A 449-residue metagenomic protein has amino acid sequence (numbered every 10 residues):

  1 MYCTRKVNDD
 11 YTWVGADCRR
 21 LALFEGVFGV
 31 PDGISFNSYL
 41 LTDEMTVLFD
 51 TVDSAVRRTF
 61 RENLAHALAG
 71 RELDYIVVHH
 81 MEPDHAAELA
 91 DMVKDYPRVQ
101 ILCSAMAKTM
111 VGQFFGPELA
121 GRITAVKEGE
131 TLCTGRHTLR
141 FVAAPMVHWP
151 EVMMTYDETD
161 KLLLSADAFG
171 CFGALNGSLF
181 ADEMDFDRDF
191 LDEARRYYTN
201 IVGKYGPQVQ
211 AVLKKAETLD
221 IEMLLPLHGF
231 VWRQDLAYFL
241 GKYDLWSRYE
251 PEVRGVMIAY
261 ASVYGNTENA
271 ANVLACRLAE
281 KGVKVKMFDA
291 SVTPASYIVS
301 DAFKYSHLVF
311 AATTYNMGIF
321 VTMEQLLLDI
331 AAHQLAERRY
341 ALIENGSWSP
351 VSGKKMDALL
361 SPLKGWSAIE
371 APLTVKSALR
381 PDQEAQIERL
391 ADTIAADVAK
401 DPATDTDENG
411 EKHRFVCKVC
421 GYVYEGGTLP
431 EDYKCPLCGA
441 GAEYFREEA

Functional and structural regions predicted by a protein language model:
T4-H66, M154-D157, K161-S165, V256 (+1 more regions): Conserved beta-strand hairpin/beta-sheet module of binuclear metal-dependent hydrolase folds, prominently
R5-D9, C103-V152, Q208-A211: Metallo-beta-lactamase
E44, A55-L102: Active-site metal-binding motif and surrounding structural segment of the metallo-beta-lactamase
L175, F186-L224, H228-V231, V273-F288 (+2 more regions): FMN-binding flavodoxin-like domain, especially the glycine-rich phosphate-binding loop
G265, H413-F415, Y433: Cys/His-enriched microdomains
C417-C420, C435-C438: Short cysteine-rich clusters marking metal-coordination/redox-active sites
G426-G427, E443-E447: Short, non-ligating residues that shape and space the ligands of small metal-coordination modules and catalytic
G426-K434: Short linker/helix segments within small regulatory modules
